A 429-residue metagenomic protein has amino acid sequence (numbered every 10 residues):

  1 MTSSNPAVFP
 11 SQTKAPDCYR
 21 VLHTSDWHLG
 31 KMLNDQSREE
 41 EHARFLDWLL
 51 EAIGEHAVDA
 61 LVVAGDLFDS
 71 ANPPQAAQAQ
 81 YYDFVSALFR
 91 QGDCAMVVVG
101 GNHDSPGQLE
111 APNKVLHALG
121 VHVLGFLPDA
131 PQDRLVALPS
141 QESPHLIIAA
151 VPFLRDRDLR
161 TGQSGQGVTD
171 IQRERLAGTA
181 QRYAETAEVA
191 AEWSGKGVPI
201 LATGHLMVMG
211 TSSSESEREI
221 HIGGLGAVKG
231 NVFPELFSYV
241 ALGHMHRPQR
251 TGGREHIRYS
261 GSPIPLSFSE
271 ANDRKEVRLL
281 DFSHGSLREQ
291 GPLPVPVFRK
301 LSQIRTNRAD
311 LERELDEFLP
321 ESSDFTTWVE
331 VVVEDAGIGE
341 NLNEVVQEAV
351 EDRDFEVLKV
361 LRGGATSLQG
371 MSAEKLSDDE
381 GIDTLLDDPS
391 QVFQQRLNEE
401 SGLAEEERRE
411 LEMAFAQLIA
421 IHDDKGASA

Functional and structural regions predicted by a protein language model:
M1-S86, D93, M413, Q417 (+2 more regions): N-terminal active-site segment of His-dependent metallophosphoesterases
T2-P10, K14-A15, E55, F282-A429: Accessory, non-catalytic peripheral segments of nucleic-acid enzymes
D26, L46, D66, Y81 (+7 more regions): Divalent metal-coordination and catalytic microenvironments
W48, A79-A87, A111-K114, E185 (+1 more regions): Alpha-helical scaffolding segments of alpha/beta enzyme cores, especially the outer helices of TIM-barrel or partial
D59-G65, M96-G100, P199-T203: Short beta-strand segments at enzyme active-site cores
P73, G100-R254: His/Asp/Glu-rich metal-coordinating catalytic cores of metallo-dependent phosphodiesterases/hydrolases acting on
R90-M96, V198, E255: A short helix->loop->beta-strand "cap" motif at the edges of active sites that frequently abuts
R134-H145, V151, I257-E321: Binuclear metal-dependent phosphoesterase catalytic core
